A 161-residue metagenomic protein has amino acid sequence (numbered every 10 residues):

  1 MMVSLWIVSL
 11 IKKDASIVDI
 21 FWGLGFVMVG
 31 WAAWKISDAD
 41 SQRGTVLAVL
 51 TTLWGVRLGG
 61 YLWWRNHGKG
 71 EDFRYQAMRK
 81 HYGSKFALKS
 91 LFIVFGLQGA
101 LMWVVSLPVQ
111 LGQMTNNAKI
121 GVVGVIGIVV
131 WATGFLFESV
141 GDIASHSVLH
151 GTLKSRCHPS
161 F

Functional and structural regions predicted by a protein language model:
M1-P159: Membrane-anchoring alpha-helices and their flanking helix-loop junctions
